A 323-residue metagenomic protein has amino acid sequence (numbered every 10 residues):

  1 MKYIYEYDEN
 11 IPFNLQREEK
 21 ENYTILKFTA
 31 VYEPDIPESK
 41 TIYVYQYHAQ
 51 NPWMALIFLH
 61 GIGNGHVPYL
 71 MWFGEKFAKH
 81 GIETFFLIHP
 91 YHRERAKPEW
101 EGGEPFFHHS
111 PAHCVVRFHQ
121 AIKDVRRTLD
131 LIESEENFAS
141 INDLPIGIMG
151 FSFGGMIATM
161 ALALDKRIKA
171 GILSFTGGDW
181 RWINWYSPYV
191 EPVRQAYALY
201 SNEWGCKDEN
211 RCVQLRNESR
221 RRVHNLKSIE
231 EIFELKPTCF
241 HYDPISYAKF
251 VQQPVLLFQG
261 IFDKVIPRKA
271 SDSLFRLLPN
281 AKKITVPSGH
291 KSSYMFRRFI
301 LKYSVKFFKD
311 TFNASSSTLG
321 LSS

Functional and structural regions predicted by a protein language model:
I4-Q50: N-terminal cap/lid segment of alpha/beta-hydrolase-fold proteins
Y43-V44, W53-G61: Short beta-strand element of the alpha/beta-hydrolase
M71-H119: Cap/lid segment of the alpha/beta-hydrolase catalytic domain
E104-M149: Gly/Ser-rich "nucleophile elbow"/oxyanion-hole loop immediately N-terminal to the catalytic nucleophile in hydrolases
M160-E230: Hydrolase active-site cap/lid region
V251, L257-Q259, D263: Short beta-strand/loop motif that positions the catalytic acidic residue of the alpha/beta-hydrolase fold
I261-I266, H290-K291: Acidic catalytic loop of the alpha/beta-hydrolase fold
S288-K302: Catalytic histidine-centered segment of alpha/beta-hydrolase-like enzymes
